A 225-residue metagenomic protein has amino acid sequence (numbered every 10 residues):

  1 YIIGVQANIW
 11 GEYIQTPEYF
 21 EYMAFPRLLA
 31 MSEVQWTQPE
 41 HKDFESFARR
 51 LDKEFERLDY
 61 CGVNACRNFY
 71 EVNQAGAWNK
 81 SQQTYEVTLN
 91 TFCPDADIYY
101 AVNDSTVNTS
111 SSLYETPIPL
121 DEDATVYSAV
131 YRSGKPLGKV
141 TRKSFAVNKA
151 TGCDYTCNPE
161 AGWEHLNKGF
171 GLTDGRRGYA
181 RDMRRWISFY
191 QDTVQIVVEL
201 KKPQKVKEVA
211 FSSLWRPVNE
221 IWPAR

Functional and structural regions predicted by a protein language model:
Y1-I98, D104, N148-A161, K168: Substrate-binding groove of N-acetylhexosamine-processing glycoside hydrolases
T91-D97, P203-V206, A224: Short proline/glycine-enriched turn/loop motifs at strand-loop junctions of beta-rich domains
T106-Y114: Short beta-strand segments within Ig-like beta-sandwich modules, predominantly Fibronectin type-III
E115-A124: Solvent-exposed segments in extracellular or luminal domains encompassing
T125-Y127, E208: Short, conserved beta-strand segments of beta-strand-rich sandwich/propeller modules, principally
K139-P203, L214-P223: Disordered, acidic Ser/Thr/Pro-rich linker "stalks" and the adjacent N-terminal cap of the next globular domain
